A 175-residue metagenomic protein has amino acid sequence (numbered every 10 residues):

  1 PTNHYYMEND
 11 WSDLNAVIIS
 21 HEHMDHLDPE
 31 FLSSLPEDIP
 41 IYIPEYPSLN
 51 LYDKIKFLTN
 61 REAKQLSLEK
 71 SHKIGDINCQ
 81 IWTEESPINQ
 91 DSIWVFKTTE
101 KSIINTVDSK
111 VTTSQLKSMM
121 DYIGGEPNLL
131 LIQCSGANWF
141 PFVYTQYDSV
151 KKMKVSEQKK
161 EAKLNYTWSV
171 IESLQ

Functional and structural regions predicted by a protein language model:
P1-E22, P29-S34, V111-G125: Pre-active-site segment of Zn-dependent metallo-hydrolases
P1-N9, Q90-D108: Conserved beta-strand hairpin/beta-sheet module of binuclear metal-dependent hydrolase folds, prominently
D13-D25, Y42-Y46, I104-S109, L129-S135 (+2 more regions): Active-site neighborhood of phospho(di)ester-bond hydrolases with catalytic His/Asp-centered motifs
E22-L27, S48-L51, K70-K73, S86-Q90 (+2 more regions): Active-site environment of divalent metal-dependent phosphoester hydrolases
D28-D38, D53-K54: Metal-dependent catalytic neighborhoods of phosphoester/phosphodiester hydrolases
E37-P40, N60-R61, L174: A short helix->loop->beta-strand "cap" motif at the edges of active sites that frequently abuts
I43-K101: Metallo-beta-lactamase
T113-Q175: Cap/insert and terminal regions of metallo-dependent hydrolase folds
